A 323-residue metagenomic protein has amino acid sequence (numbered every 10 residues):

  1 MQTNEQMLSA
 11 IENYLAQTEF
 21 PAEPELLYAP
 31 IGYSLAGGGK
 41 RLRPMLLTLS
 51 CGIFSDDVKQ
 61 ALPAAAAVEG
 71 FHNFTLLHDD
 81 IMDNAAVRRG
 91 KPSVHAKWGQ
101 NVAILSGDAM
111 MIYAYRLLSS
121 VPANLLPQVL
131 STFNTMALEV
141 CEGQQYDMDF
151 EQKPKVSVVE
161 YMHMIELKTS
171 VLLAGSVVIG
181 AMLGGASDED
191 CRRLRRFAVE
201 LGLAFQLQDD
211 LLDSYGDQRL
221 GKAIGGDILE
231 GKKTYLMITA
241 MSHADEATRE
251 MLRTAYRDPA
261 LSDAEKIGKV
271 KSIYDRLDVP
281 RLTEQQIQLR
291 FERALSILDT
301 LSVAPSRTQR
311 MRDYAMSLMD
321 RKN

Functional and structural regions predicted by a protein language model:
M1-N323: All-alpha prenyltransferase/terpene-synthase fold signal
